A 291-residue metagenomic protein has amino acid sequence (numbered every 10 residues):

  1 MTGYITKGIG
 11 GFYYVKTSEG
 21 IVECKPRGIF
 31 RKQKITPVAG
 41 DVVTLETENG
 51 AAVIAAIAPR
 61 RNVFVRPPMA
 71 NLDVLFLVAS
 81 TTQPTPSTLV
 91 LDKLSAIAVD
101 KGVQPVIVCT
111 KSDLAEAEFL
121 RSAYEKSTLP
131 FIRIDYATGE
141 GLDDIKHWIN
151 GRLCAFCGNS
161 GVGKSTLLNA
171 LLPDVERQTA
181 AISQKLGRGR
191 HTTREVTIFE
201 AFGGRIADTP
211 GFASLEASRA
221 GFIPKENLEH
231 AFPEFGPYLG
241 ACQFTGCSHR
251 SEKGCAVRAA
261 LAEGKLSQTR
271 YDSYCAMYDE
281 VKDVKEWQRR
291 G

Functional and structural regions predicted by a protein language model:
M1-I9: Structural detector for short beta-strands of small beta-barrel domains
G11, G28, K34-A51, A58-L75 (+6 more regions): Helix-rich effector regions associated with P-loop NTPase G domains
Y13-T17, C24, L45: SH3/SH3-like beta-barrel fold
I21-G28, V53: A short macromolecule-binding patch
V90-K93: Charged helix-capping and loop-helix junction motifs
K111-V162: Canonical P-loop GTPase G-domain recognition
L153-F156, G161, S165-N169, V196-I198 (+1 more regions): Conserved active-site beta-strand-loop modules that form the wall/rim of enzyme catalytic pockets and either contain
K164-A180: A conserved segment at the C-terminal end of the G1
